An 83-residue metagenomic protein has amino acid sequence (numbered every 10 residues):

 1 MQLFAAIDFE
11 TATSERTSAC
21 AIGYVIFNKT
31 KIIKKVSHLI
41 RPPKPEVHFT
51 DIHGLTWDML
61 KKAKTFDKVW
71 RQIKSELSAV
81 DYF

Functional and structural regions predicted by a protein language model:
M1-F83: Conserved non-catalytic scaffold segment of RNase H-like nuclease domains
